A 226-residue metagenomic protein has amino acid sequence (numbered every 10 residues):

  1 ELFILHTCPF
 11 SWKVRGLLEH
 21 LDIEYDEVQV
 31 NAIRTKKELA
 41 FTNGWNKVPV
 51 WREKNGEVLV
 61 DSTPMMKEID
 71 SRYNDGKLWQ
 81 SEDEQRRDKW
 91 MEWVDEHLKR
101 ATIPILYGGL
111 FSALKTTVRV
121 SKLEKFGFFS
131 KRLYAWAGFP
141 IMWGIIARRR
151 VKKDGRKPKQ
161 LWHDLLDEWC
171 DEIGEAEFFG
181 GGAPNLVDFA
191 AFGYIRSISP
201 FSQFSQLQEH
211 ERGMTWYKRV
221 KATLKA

Functional and structural regions predicted by a protein language model:
E1-F129: GST-like domain detector, emphasizing the conserved glutathione-binding G-site in the N-terminal thioredoxin-like
P9-K13, P200, R212, W216: Conserved alpha-helical elements of sugar-nucleotide-dependent glycosyltransferases
V48, D75, E175-A176, F192 (+1 more regions): Alpha-helix C-caps/helix-loop-beta hinges
M66, D70, D88-M91, D95 (+4 more regions): Non-transmembrane alpha-helical segments in soluble domains of secreted/periplasmic/extracellular proteins
E96-R212: GST-like fold's C-terminal all-alpha helical module
G213-A226: C-terminal active-site "lid" helix and adjoining low-complexity regulatory extension at the edge of ATP-using catalytic
